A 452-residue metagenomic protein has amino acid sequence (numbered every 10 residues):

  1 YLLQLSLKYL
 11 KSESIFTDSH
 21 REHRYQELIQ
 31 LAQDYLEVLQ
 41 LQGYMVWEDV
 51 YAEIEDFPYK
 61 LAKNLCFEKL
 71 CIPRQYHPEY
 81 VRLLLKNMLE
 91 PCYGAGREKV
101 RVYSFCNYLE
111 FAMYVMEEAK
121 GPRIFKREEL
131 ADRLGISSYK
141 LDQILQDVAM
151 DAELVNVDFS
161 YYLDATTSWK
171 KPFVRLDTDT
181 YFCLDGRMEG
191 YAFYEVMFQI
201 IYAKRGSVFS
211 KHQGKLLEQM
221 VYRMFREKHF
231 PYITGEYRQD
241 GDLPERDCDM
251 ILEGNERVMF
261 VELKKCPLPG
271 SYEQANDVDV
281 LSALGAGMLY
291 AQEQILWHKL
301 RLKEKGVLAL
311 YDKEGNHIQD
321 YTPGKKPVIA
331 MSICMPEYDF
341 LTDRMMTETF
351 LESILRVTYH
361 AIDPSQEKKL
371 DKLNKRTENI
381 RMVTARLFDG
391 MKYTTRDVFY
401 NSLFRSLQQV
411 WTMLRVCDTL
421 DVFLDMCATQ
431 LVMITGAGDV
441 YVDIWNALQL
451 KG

Functional and structural regions predicted by a protein language model:
Y1-K215, Q219-Y232, L268, E304-G452: Acidic, metal-dependent phosphodiester-chemistry machinery of nucleic-acid enzymes
T166-T167, L243-E245: Short solvent-exposed loop/turn micro-motifs enriched in small/polar/acidic residues
L216, M220, E245, Y290-E293: Short, well-structured alpha-helical interface segments that form or flank functional binding sites
R226-P244: A short acidic/basic microdomain associated with nuclease active sites
P244, N255, G324-K325: A short, structural micro-pattern
D249: Cell-envelope/extracellular polymer assembly enzymes that use nucleotide-activated donors
L252-F260, K265-G270: Active-site beta-strand-loop-beta-strand hairpin of nuclease catalytic cores that positions key catalytic residues
K265-K326: Catalytic cores of nucleic-acid endonucleases
